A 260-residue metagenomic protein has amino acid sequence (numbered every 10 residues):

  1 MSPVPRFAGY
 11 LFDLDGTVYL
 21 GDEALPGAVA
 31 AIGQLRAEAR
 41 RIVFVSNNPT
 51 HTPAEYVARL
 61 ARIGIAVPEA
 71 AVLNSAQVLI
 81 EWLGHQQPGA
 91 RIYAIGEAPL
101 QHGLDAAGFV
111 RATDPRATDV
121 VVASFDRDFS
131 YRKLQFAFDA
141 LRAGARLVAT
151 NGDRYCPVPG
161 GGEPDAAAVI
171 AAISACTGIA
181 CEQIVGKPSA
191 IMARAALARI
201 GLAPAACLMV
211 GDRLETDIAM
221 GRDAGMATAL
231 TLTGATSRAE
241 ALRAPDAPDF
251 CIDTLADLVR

Functional and structural regions predicted by a protein language model:
S2-F12, Y19-R40, P49-L73, Q77-R260: Asp-based, Mg2+/Mn2+-dependent phosphohydrolase catalytic module
